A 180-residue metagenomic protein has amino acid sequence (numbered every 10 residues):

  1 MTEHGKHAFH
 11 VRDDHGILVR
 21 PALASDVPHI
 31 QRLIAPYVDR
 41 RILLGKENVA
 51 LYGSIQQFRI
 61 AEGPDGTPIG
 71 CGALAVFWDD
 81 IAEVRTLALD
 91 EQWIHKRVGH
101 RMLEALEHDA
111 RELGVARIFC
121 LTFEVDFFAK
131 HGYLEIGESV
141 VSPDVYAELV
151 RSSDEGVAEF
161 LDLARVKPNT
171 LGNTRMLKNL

Functional and structural regions predicted by a protein language model:
E3-G45, E62, T67, G172-L180: Short amphipathic alpha-helix that is part of the acyltransferase structural core
D26, D80, F123-E124: A generic "binding-loop/recognition-motif" signal
Y37-V38, E135-E138, D154: Short, hinge-like loop/turn segments at secondary-structure boundaries
I42-P64, G70-L89: A conserved beta-strand-loop-helix scaffold within acyl/acetyltransferase catalytic domains
L89, H95-H108, F119-C120: Conserved acetyl-CoA-binding loop-helix of GNAT-fold acetyltransferases
E112, A116, T122-V150: Conserved active-site alpha-helix within GNAT-family acetyltransferase domains
V141-L180: C-terminal "cap" of GNAT-fold acetyltransferases
